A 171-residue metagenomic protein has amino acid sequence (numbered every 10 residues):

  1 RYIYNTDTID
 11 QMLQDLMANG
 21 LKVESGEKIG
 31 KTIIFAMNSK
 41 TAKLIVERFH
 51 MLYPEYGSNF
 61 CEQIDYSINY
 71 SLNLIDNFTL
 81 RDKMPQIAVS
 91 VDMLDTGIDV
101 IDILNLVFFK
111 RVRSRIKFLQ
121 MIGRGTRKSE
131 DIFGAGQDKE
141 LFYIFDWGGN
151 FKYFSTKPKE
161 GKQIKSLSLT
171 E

Functional and structural regions predicted by a protein language model:
R1-K28, G149: Conserved interdomain linker/interface between the two RecA-like ATPase lobes of SF2 helicase motors
D10, K43, E47, L72 (+1 more regions): Alpha-helical elements of the RecA-like P-loop NTPase motor core of helicases
D15, N19, R48-L52, R81 (+1 more regions): Generic, well-ordered alpha-helical scaffold segments in large soluble proteins
K28-K31, P85: Pre-Walker A (Motif I) flank of P-loop NTPase domains
I33-F35, F109: Outer-envelope exported proteins of Gram-negative bacteria
A36-Q63: Conserved helicase motor "Helicase C" RecA-like lobe of SF1/SF2 P-loop NTPases
Y56-K165: Conserved RecA-like P-loop NTPase helicase motor core
K165-E171: Short, cationic low-complexity segments
